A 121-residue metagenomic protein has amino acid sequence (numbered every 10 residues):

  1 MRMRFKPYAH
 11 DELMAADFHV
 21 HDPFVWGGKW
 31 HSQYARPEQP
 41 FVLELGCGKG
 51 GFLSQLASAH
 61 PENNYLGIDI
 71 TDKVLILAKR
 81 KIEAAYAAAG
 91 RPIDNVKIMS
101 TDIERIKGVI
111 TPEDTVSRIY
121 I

Functional and structural regions predicted by a protein language model:
M1-L43, G51-H60: S-adenosyl-L-methionine
L45, I68: Conserved beta-strand/loop positions that form the S-adenosyl-L-methionine
G48: Conserved glycine-rich SAM-binding loop
N64-L66: Short beta-strand element of Class I
T71: Conserved SAM/SAH-binding beta-strand->alpha-helix loop
V74: Conserved short alpha-helix immediately C-terminal to the canonical SAM/SAH-binding motif I of Rossmann-like
A78: Conserved SAM-binding loop
I82-E113: S-adenosyl-L-methionine
